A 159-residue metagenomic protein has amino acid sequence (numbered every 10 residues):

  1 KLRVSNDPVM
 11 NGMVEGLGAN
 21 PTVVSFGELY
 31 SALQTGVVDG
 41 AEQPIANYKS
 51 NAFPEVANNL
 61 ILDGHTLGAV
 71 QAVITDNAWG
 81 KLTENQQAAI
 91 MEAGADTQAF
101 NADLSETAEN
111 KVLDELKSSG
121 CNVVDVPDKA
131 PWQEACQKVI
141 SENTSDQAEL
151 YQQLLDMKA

Functional and structural regions predicted by a protein language model:
K1-A159: N-terminal secretory/targeting leader peptides
